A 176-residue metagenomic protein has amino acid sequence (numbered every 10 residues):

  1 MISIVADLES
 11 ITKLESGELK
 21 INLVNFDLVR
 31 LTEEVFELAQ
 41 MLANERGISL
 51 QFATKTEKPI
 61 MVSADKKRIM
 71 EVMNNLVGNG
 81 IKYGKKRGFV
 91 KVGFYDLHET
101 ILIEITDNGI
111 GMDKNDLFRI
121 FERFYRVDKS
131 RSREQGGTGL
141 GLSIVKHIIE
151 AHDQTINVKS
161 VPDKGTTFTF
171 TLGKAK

Functional and structural regions predicted by a protein language model:
S16-I21, P59-A64: Conserved micro-motifs of the catalytic ATP-binding
N22-E37, Q51: A conserved beta-strand-to-alpha-helix junction within the catalytic ATP-binding
L42-A53: Short conserved segments within the C-terminal catalytic ATPase subdomain
G80-I81: Short helix-loop "hinge" at the ATP-lid/N-box region of the Bergerat-fold HATPase_c
R87-E99: Short beta-strand/loop element within the Bergerat-fold HATPase_c
M112-R126, K146: Short conserved segment of the HATPase_c
D153-Q154: Conserved glycine-rich
